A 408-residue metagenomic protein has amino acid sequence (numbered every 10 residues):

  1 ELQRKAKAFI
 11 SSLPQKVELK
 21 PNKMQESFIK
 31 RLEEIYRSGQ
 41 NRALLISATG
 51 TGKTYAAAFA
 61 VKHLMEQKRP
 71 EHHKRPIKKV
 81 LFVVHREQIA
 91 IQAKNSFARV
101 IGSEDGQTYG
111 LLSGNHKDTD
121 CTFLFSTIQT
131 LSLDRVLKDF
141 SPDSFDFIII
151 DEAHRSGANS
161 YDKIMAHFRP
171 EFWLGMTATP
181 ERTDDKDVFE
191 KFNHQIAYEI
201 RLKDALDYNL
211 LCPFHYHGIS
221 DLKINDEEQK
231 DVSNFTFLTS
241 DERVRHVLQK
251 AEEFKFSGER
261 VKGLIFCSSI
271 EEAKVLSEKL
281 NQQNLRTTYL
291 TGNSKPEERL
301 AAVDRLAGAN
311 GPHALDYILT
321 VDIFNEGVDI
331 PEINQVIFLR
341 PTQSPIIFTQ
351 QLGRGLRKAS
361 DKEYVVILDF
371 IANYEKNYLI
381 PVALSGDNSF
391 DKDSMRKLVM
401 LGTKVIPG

Functional and structural regions predicted by a protein language model:
E1-T51, Y55-K78, N95-R99, Q129: ATP-dependent helicase/translocase motor core
K5-P21, H246, E252-E253, S257-G258 (+3 more regions): Long, largely alpha-helical accessory region at the distal end of helicase-like NTP-driven motors
H73, E87-L111: Conserved helix-turn-beta segment of the N-terminal RecA-like "Helicase ATP-binding" lobe in SF1/SF2 helicases
I91, T108-K117, V136, K274-V275 (+1 more regions): Conserved helicase ATPase core of P-loop NTP-dependent helicases/translocases
S113-F147, A158-K163: Conserved helix/coil segment N-terminal to the catalytic DExD/H
H154-H215: Post-DEXD/H (motif II) to motif III coupling segment of the RecA-like Helicase ATP-binding lobe
I196-L264: Conserved interdomain linker/interface between the two RecA-like ATPase lobes of SF2 helicase motors
P345-Q350, R354-L384: Conserved segment of the helicase C-terminal RecA-like domain
